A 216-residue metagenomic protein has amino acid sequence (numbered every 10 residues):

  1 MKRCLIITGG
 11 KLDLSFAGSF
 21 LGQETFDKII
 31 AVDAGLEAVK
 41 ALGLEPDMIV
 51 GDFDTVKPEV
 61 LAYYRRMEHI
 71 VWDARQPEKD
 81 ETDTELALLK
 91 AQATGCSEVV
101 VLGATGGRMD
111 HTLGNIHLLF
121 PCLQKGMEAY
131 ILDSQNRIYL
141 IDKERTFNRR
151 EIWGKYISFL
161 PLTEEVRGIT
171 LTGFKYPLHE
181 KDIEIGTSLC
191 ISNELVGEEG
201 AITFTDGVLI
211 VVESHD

Functional and structural regions predicted by a protein language model:
M1-Y63: N-terminal beta-strand-loop-alpha-helix module at the start of alpha/beta ligand-binding or catalytic domains
I7, I30-D33, G51, D73-A74 (+2 more regions): General beta-strand structural signal in soluble alpha/beta enzymes
V71-T94: Short phosphate-binding loop-to-helix
S97-R108: N-terminal glycine-rich phosphate/adenylate-binding segment common to multiple enzyme folds
G106, D110-F120: Short Gly/Thr/Asp-enriched flexible loops that form oxyanion-binding sites at enzyme active sites
P121-I152: Class I SAM-dependent methyltransferase SAM-binding "motif I" and its flanking Rossmann-like core
I141-D216: Long, charged alpha-helical interface segments
